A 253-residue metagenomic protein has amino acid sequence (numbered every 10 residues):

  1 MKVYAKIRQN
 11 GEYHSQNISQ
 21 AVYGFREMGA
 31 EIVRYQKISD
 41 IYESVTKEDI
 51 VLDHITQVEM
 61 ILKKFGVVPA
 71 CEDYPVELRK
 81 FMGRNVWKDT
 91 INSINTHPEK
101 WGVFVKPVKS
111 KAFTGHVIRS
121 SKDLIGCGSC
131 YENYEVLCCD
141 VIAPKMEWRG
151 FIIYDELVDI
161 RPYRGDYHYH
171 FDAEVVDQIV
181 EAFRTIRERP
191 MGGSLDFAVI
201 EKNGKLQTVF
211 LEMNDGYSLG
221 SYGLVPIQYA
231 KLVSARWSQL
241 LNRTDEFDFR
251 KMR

Functional and structural regions predicted by a protein language model:
M1, C71, L78, N214 (+3 more regions): Generic intrinsically disordered, low-complexity segments enriched for polar/acidic and small residues
M1-R26, I32-R184: Active-site nucleotide/adenylate-binding loops and adjacent lid/helix of ATP-dependent enzymes
V45-K47, S93, R149, M191-G192 (+2 more regions): Noncatalytic linker/hinge segments flanking ATPase motor cores
H54, D172, D196, V225-Q228: Poly-acidic low-complexity segments
I152-V158, E188-G223, D248-K251: Conserved metal-phosphate-binding beta-hairpin within the catalytic cores of diverse ATP-dependent phosphoryl-transfer
E174-M191, L232-T244: Short, solvent-exposed cationic patches
L219-R253: Alpha-helical oligomerization segments
